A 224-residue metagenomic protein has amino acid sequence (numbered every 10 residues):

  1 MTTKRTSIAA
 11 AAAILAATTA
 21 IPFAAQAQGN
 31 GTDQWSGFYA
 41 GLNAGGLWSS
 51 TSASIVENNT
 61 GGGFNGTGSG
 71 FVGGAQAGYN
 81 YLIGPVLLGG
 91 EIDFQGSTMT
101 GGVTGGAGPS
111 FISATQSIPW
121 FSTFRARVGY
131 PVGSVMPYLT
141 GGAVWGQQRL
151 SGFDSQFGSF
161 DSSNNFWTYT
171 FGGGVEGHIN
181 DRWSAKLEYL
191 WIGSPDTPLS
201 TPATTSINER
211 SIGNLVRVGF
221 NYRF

Functional and structural regions predicted by a protein language model:
T2-F224: Gram-negative outer-membrane beta-barrel domains
